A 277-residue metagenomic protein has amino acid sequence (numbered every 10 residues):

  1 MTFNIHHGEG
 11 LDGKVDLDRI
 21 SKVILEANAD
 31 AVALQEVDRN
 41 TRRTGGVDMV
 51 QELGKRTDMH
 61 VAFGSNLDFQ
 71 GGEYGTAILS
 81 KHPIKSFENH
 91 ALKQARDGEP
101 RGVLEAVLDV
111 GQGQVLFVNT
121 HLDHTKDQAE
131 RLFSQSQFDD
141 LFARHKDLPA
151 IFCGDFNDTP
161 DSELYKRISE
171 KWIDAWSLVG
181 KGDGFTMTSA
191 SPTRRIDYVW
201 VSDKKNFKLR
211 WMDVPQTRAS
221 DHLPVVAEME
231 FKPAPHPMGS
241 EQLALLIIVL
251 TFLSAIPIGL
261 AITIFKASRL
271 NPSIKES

Functional and structural regions predicted by a protein language model:
M1-I5, I20-G46, L79, A106 (+6 more regions): Active-site beta-strand/loop signature of hydrolases that rely on acidic residues for catalysis
M1-R56, D68-G72, K232-P237, E241-E276: N-terminal, active-site-proximal structural segment of metallo-dependent hydrolase catalytic domains
H7-G10, N89-Q94, T120-E130: Surface-exposed cleft-lining segments at the edges of enzyme active sites
D12-G13, A31, V37-Q114, W211-Q216: Structured beta-strand-rich core segments of catalytic domains in phosphoester-bond hydrolases
K14-D18, G46-V47, P100, L132-Q135 (+2 more regions): Structural motif corresponding to alpha-helix initiation and N-cap regions
D68-F69, Q94, D123-T125, N157-T159: Short, catalytically relevant binding-site loops at active-site mouths
G98-L141: A charged, solvent-exposed segment within the mature domains of Sec-exported extracytoplasmic proteins
V107, A129, F142-I151, F156-A267 (+1 more regions): Metal-dependent phosphoester-hydrolase catalytic domains
